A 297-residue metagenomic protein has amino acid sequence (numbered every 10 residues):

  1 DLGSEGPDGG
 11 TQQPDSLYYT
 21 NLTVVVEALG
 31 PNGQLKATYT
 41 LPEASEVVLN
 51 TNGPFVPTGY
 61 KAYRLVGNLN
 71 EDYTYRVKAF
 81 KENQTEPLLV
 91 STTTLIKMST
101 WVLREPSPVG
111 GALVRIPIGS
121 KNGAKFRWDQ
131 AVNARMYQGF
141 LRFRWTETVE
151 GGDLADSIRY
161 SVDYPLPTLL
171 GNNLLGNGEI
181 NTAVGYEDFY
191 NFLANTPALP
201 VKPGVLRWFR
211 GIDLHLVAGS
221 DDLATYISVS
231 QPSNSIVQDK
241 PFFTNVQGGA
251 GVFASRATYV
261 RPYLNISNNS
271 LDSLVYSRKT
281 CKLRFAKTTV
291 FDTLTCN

Functional and structural regions predicted by a protein language model:
D1-N297: A sequence/structural signal for flexible, mid-protein segments enriched in small/helix-disrupting residues
